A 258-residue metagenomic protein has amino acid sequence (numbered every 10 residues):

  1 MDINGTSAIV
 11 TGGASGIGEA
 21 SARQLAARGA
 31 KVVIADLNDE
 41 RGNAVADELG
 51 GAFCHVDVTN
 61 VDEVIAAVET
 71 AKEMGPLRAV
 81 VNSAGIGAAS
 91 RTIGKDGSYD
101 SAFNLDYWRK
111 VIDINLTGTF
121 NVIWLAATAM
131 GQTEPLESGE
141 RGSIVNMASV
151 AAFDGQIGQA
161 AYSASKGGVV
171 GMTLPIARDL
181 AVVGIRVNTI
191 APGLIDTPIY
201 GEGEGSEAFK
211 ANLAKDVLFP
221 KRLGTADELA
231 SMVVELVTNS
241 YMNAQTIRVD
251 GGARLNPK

Functional and structural regions predicted by a protein language model:
D2-V33, I176: Canonical Rossmann dinucleotide-binding motif of NAD(H)/NADP(H)-dependent dehydrogenases/reductases, specifically
I86, D100-N121, V145, V169: Catalytic Tyr-X3-Lys loop
G87-R109, T128, Q132-E140, G158-A161 (+1 more regions): Conserved mid-core segment of classical short-chain dehydrogenase/reductases
V111, E207-E228: Catalytic Tyr-x(3-8)-Lys segment
I123, S165: Active-site helix of classical SDR
T128, A177-D179: Alpha-helical segment proximal to the catalytic Tyr-Lys
S149: Residue(s) in the substrate-gating loop at a strand-loop-helix junction that position the organic substrate next
T225-V249, R254: C-terminal substrate-recognition "lid" of short-chain dehydrogenase/reductases
